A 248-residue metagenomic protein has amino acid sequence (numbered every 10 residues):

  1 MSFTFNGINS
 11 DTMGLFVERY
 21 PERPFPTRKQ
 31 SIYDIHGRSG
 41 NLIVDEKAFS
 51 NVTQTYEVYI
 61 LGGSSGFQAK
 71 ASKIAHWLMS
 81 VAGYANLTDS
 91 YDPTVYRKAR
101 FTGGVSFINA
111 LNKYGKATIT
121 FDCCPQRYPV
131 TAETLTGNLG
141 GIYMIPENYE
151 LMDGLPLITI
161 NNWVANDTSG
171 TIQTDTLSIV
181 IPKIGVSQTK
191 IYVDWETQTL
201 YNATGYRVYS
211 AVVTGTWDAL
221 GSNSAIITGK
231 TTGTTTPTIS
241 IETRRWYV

Functional and structural regions predicted by a protein language model:
M1-N51, T94-F107: Solvent-exposed edge beta-strands and adjacent loop segments that serve as assembly or binding interfaces
F3, T120, C124-P125, L200 (+1 more regions): Intrinsic low-complexity, intrinsically disordered or marginally ordered coil/linker segments
F5-I8, D122-C124, L135-G137, A203: Mixed-charge, glycine-accented linear interaction segment located at domain edges/termini
N41-S65, K113-R127: Oligomerization/assembly interface segments of phage tail-like spikes and tubes
S50-Q54, V95, G115-A117, G154 (+1 more regions): Residues at beta-strand starts and edge strands
Y59-T102: Short, acidic/charged, Gly/Pro-enriched secondary-structure junctions
Y84-R127: Short beta-strand and beta-hairpin "edge-sheet" elements
P129-V248: Intrinsically disordered, low-complexity segments enriched in serine, threonine, and glycine
